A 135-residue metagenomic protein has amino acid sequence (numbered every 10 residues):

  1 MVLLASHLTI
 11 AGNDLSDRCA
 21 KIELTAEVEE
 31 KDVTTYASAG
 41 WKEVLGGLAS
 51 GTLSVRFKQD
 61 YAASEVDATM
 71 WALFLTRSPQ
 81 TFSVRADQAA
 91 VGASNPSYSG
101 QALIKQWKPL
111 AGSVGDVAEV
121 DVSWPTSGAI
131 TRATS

Functional and structural regions predicted by a protein language model:
M1-Y61, S97-D121: Solvent-exposed edge beta-strands and adjacent loop segments that serve as assembly or binding interfaces
V2-L3, A129-S135: Short hydrophobic/aromatic patches at helix-to-coil boundaries
G12, Q88-P96, A111, T134-S135: Polar, enzyme-active/binding microenvironments
S38-G40, V55, V84-V91, R132-S135: Short C-terminal domain-edge/linker segments immediately following a structured domain
K58-A63, A129-T131: Acidic glycine-/aspartate-rich tracts in secreted/extracellular proteins
E65-K105: Short, acidic/charged, Gly/Pro-enriched secondary-structure junctions
V117-R132: Short solvent-exposed strand/turn elements
